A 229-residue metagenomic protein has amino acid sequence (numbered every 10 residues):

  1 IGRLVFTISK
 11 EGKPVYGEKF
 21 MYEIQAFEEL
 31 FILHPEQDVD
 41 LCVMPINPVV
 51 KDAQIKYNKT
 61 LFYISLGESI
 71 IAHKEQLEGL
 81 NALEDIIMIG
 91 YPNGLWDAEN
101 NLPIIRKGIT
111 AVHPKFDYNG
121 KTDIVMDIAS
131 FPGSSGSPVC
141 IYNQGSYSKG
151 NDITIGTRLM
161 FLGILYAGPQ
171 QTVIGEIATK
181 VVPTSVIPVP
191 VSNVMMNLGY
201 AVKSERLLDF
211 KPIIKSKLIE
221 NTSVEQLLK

Functional and structural regions predicted by a protein language model:
I1-G136, I141-Q144, G150-N151, T157 (+3 more regions): Serine endopeptidase catalytic core focused on the charge-relay Asp
F131, Y147, V182-S185, L228: Short, surface-exposed, charged/polar-biased interaction segments
G156-V186: Short glycine/proline-rich, acidic loop/turn segments that cap or connect secondary-structure elements
V181, L198, S216-E220: Terminal interaction modules at protein C-ends
I187-V189, K215: Terminal helix/beta-alpha structural elements that buttress the NAD(P)+-binding lobe
D209, K215-K229: C-terminal recognition in membrane/secretory proteostasis and scaffolding
